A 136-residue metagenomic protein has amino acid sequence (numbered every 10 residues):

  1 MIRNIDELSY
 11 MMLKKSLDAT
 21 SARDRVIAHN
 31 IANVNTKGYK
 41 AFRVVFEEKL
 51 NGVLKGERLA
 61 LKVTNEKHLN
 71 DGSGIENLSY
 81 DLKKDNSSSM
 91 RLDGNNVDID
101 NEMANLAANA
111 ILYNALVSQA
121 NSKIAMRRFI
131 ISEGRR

Functional and structural regions predicted by a protein language model:
M1-R136: Amphipathic alpha-helical polymerization modules
